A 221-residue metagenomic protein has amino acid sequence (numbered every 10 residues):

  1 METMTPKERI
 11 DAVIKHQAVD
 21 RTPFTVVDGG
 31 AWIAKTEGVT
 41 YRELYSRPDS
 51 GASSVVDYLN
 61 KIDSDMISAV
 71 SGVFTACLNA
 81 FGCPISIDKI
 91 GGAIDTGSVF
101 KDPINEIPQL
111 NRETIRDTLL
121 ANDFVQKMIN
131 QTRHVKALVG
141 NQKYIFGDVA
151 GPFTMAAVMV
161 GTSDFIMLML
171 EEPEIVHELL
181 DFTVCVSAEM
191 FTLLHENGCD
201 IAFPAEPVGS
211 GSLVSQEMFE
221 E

Functional and structural regions predicted by a protein language model:
M1-A34, G38-L44, S54, D65-A69 (+3 more regions): Active-site loop segments of alpha/beta catalytic cores
P48: Acidic, contiguous internal or C-terminal segments within carbohydrate-active enzymes that form a structured patch used
L78-N79: Conserved, structured core segments of small domains
